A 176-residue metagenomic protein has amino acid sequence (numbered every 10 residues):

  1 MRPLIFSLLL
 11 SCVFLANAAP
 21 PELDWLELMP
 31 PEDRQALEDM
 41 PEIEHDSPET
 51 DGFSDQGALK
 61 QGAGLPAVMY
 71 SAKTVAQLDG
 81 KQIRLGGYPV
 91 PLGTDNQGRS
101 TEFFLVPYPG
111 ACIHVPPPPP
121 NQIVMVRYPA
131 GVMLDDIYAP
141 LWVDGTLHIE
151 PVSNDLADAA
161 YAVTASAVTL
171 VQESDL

Functional and structural regions predicted by a protein language model:
M1-L4: Positively charged n-region of N-terminal signal peptides that target proteins for export
S11-A16: N-terminal signal peptide c-region/cleavage motif recognized by signal peptidases
A18-L176: OB-fold and OB-like single-stranded nucleic-acid-recognition modules and their adjacent interaction interfaces
